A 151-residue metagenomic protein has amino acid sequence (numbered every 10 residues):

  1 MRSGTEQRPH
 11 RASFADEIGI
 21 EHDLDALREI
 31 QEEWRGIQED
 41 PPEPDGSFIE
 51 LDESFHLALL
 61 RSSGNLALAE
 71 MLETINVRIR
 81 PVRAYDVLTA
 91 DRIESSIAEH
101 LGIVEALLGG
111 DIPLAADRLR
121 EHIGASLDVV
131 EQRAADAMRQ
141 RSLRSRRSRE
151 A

Functional and structural regions predicted by a protein language model:
M1-G4: Basic, amphipathic "hinge/linker" alpha-helix immediately C-terminal to the N-terminal HTH DNA-binding motif
E6-R8, E17-Y85, I97-G109, L114-G124: Conserved amphipathic alpha-helical segments that form helical-bundle/coiled-coil interaction surfaces
D91-R92: Hinge/beta->alpha junction and helix N-cap segments in small-molecule ligand-binding domains
I112-A151: C-terminal effector-binding regulatory domain of bacterial HTH transcription factors
